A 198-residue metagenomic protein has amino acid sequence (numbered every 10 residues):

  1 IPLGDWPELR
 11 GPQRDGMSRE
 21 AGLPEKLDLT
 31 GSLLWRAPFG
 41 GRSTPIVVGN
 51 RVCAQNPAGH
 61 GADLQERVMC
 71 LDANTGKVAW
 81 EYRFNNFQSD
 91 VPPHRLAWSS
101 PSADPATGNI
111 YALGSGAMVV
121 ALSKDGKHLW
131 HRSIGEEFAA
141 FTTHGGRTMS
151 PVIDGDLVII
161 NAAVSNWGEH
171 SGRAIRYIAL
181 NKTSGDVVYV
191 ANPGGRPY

Functional and structural regions predicted by a protein language model:
I1-Y198: Noncatalytic, solvent-exposed loop/strand surfaces of beta-propeller-type extracellular/periplasmic domains
